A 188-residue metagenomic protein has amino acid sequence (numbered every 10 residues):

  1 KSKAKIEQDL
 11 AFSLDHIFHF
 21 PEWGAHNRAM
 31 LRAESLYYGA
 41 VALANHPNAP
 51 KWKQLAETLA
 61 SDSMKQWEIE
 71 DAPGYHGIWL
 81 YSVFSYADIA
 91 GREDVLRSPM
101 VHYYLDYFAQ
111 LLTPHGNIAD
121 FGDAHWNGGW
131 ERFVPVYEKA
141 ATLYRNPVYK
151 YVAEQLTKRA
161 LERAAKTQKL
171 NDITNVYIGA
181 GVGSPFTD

Functional and structural regions predicted by a protein language model:
K1-H102, L112, A124-H125, G129: Aromatic-lined, polymer-binding surfaces characteristic of secreted/periplasmic polysaccharide-degrading enzymes
F84-D188: Extended polysaccharide-engagement surfaces of secreted carbohydrate-active enzymes
